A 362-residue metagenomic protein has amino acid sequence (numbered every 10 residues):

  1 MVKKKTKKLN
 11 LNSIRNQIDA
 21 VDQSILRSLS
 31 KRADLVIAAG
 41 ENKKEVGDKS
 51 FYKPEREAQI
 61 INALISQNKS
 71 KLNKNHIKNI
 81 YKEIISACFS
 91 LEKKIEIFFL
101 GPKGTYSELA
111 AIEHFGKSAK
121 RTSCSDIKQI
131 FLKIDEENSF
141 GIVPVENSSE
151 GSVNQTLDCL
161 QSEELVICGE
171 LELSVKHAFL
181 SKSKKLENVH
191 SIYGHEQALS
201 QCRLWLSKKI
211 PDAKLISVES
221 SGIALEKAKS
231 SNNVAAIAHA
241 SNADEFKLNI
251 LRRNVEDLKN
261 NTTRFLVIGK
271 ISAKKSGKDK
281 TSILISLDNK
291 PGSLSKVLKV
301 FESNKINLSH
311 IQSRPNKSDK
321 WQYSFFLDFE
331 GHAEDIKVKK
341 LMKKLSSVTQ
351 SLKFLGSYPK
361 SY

Functional and structural regions predicted by a protein language model:
M1-Y362: Domain-level signature for soluble enzymes in the chorismate/prephenate branch of the shikimate pathway
